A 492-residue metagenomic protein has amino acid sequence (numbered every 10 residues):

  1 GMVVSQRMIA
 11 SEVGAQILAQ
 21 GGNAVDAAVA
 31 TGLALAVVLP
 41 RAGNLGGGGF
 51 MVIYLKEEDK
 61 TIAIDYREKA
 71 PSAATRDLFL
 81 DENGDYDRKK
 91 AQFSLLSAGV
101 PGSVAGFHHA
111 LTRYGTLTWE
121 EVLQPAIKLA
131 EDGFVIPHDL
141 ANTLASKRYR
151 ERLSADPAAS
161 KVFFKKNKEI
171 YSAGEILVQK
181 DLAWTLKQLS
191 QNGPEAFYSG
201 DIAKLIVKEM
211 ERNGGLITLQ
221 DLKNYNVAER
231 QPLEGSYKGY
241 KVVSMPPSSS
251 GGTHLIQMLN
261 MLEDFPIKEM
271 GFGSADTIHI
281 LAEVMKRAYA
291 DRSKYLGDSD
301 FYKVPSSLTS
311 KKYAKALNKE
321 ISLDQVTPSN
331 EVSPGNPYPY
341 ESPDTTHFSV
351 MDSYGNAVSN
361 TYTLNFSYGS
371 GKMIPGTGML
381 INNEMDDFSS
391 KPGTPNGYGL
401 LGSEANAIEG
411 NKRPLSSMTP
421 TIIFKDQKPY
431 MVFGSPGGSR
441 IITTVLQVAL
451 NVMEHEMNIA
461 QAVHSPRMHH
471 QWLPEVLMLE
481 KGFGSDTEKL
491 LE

Functional and structural regions predicted by a protein language model:
G1-E12, Q16, A24-V25, V29-N192 (+5 more regions): Noncatalytic scaffold domains of N-terminal-nucleophile
V25-G32, E120-E131, K204-V207, F272-Y289 (+1 more regions): Short, well-structured alpha-helical segments that form the helix of a local strand-helix-strand
V38-Y54, E58-A63, L216-T218, A357-K425 (+2 more regions): Active-site rim segments in enzyme catalytic domains, especially the processed small/beta chain of N-terminal
I217-K238, K312-Y340, I381-P420: Active-site Gly/Thr loop motif
V243-G252, S349, T361-K372, S435-I442: Glycine-rich phosphate/pyrophosphate-binding beta-alpha loops
D264-L364, G376-T377, P392-G393, L401: Internal maturation/activation junctions in enzymes
K412, E454-E492: Extended C-terminal subregions enriched in glycine
